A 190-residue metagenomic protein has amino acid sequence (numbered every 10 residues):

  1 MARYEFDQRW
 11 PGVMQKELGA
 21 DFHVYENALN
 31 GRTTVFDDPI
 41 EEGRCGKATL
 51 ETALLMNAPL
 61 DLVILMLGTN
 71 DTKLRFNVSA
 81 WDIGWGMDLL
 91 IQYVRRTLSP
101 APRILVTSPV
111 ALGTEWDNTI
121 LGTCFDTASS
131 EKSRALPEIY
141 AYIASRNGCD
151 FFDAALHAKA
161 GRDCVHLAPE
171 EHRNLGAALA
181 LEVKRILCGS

Functional and structural regions predicted by a protein language model:
M1-L29, V35-P39, A53-L55, V63 (+3 more regions): Serine-esterase "nucleophile elbow" of acetyl-processing enzymes
A28-G31, V106-S108: A general secondary-structure junction signal
T33-V35, G161-R162: Short secondary-structure boundary/hinge segments and terminal tails
R44-S190: Alpha-helical cap/lid subdomain in secreted, periplasmic, or secretory-pathway luminal O-acyl-processing enzymes
